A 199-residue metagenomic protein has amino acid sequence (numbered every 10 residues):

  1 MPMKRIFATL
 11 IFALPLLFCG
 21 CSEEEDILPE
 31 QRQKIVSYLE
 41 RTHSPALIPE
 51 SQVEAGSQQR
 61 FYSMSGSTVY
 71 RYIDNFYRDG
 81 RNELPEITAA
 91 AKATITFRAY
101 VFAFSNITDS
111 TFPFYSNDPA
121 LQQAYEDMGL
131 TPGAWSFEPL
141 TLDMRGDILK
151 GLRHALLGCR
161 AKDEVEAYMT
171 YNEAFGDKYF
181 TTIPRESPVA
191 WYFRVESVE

Functional and structural regions predicted by a protein language model:
M1-C21: Sec-dependent bacterial lipoprotein signal peptides
C21-E199: Cross-family detector of peptidyl-prolyl cis-trans isomerase
